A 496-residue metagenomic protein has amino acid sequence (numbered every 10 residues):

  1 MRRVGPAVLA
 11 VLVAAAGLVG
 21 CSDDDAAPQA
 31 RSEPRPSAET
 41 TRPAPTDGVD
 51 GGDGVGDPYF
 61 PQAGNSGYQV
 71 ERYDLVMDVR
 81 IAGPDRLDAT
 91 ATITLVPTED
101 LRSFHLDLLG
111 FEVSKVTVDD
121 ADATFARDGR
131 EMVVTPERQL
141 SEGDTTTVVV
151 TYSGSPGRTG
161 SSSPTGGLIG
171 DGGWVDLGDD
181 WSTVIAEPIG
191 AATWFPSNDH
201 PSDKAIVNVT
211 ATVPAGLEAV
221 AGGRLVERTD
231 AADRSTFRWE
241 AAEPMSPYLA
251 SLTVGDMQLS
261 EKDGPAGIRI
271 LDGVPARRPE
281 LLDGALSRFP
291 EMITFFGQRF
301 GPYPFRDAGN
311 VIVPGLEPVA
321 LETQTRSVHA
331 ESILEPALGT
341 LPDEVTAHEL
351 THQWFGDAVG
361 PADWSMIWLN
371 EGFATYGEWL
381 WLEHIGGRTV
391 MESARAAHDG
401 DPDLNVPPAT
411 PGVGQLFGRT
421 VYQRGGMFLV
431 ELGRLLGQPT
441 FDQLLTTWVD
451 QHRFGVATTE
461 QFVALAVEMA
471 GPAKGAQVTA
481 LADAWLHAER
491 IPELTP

Functional and structural regions predicted by a protein language model:
M1-V19: Sec-dependent bacterial lipoprotein signal peptides
R3, C21-E291, F295-Y303, L435 (+2 more regions): Acidic/His-enriched low-complexity segments
V134-Q139, P196, P275-G284, D363-W364 (+4 more regions): Second-shell loop/turn segments in exported
P188, M292-T294, Q298-P302, A320 (+4 more regions): Post-HExxH zinc-binding segment in Zn-dependent metallohydrolases
V209, D256-Q353, D357-M366: Juxtacatalytic substrate-recognition/specificity segment
A285-L286, T340, D363-E371, L416-T420 (+1 more regions): Active-site metal-coordination segments of metallo-dependent hydrolases
G400-G418: The feature captures the short pre-catalytic strand/loop hairpin that immediately precedes and shapes the active-site
G418-P496: Amphipathic alpha-helical substructures
